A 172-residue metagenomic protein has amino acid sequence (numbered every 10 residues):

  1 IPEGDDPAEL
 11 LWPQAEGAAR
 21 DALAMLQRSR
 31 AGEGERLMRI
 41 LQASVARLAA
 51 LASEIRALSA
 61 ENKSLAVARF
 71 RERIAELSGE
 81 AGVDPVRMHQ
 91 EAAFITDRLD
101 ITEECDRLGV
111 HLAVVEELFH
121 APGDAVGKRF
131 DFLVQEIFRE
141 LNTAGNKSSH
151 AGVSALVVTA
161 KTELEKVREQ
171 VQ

Functional and structural regions predicted by a protein language model:
I1-Q172: N-terminal intrinsically disordered, cationic/polar leader segments that include organellar targeting peptides
